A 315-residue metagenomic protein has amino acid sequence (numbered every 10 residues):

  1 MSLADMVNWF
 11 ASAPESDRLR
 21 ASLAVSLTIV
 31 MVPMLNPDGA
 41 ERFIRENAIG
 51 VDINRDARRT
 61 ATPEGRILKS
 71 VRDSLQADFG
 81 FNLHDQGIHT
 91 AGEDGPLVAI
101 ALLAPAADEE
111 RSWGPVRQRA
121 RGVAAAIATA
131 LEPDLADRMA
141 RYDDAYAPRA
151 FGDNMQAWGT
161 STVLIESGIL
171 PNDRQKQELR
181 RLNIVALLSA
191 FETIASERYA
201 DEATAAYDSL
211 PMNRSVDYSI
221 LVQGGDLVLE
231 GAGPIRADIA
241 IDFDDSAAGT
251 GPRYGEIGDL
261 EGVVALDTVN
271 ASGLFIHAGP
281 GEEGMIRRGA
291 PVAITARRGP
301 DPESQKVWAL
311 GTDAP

Functional and structural regions predicted by a protein language model:
M1-D137, Q156: Active-site/substrate-binding loop(s) of hydrolase catalytic cores
L75, L102-P315: C-terminal accessory segments enriched in acidic
